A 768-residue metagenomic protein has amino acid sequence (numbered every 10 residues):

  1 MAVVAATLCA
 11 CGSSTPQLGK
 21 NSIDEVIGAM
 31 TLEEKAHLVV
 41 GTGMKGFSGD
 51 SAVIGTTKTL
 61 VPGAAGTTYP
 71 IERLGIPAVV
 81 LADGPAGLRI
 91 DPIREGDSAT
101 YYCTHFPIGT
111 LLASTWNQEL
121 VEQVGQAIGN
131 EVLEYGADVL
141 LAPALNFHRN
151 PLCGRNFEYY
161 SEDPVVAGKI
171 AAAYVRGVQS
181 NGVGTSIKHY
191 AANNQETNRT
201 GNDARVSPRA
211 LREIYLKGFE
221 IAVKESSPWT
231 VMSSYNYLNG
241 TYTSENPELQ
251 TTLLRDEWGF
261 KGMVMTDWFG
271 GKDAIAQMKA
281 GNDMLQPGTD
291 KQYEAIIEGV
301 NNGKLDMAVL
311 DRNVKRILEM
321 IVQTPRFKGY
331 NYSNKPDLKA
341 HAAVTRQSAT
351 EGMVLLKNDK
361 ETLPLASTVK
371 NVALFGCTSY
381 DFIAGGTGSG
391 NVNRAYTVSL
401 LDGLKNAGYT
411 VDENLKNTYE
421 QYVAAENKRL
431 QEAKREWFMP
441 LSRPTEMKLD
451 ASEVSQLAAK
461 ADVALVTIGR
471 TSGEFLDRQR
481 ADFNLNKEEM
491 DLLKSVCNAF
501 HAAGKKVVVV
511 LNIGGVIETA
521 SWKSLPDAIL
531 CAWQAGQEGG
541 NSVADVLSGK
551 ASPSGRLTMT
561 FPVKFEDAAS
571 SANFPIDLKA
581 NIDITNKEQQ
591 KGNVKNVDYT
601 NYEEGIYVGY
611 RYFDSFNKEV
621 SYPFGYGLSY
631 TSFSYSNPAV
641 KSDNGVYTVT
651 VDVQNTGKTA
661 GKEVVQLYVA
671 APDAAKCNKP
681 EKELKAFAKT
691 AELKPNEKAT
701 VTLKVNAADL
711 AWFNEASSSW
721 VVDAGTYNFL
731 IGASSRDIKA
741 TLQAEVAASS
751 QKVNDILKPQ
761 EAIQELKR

Functional and structural regions predicted by a protein language model:
M1-T7: Bacterial N-terminal signal peptides
L8-W712, V721-I731, S735, L757-R768: Glycoside hydrolase catalytic-domain context in secreted enzymes
E715-S717: Short beta-alpha junctions and helix-cap segments that line functional grooves
D737-K752: Short beta-strand elements
